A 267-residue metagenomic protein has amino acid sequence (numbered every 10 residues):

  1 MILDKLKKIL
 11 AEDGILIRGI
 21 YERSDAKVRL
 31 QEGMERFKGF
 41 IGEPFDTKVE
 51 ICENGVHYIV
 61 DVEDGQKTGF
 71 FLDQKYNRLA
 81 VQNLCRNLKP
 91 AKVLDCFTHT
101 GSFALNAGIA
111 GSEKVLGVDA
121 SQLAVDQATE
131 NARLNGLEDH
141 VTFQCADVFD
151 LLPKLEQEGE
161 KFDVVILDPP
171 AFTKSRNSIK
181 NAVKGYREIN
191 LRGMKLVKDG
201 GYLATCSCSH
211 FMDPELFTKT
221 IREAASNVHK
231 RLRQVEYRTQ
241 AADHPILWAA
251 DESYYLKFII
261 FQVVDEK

Functional and structural regions predicted by a protein language model:
I2-F71: Non-catalytic substrate-recognition/targeting regions of SAM-dependent transferases
K89-F97: Conserved class I S-adenosyl-L-methionine
T100-E113: Conserved SAM-binding loop of SAM-dependent methyltransferases across substrates and taxa, primarily the Class I
K114-D119: Conserved SAM-binding motif I beta-strand of class I
L123-I166: S-adenosyl-L-methionine
L137, V197-D199: Helix-to-beta-strand junctions that scaffold the AdoMet/dcAdoMet cofactor pocket in Class I SAM-dependent enzymes
F162-R192: Mobile active-site "lid"/loop adjacent to the S-adenosyl-L-methionine
E188, Y202-K267: C-terminal catalytic and target-recognition region of SAM-dependent MTase-like enzymes, primarily methyltransferases
